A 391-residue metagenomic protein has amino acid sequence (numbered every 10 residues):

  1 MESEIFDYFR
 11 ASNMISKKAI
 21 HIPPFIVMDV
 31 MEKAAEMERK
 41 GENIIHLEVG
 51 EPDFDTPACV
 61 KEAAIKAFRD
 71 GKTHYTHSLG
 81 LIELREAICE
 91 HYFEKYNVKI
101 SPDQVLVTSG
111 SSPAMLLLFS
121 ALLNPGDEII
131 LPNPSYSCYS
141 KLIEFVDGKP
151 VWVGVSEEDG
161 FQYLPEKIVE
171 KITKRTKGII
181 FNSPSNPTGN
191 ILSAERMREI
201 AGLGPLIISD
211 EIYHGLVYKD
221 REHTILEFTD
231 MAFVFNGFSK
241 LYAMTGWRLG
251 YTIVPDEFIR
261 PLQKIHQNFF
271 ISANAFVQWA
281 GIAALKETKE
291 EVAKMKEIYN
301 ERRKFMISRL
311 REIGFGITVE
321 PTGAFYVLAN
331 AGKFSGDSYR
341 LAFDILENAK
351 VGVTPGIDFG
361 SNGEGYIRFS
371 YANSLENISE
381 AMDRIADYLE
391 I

Functional and structural regions predicted by a protein language model:
E2-I15, H21-F25, V30, M37-N43 (+2 more regions): PLP-dependent class I/II
A35, R69, C89, F93 (+2 more regions): A general structural signal for alpha-helical elements within enzymatic catalytic domains
E36-R39, N43, K66-H74, E94: Short helix-loop boundary/capping segments at the starts of domains
G50, D70-G71, G80, G189: Glycine-centered small-residue hotspots that permit tight backbone geometry or close packing
T56-T76, C89: Glycine-rich phosphate-binding segment of PLP-dependent enzymes
Y75-T108: Conserved N-terminal alpha-helix of the aminotransferase class I/II PLP-enzyme fold
